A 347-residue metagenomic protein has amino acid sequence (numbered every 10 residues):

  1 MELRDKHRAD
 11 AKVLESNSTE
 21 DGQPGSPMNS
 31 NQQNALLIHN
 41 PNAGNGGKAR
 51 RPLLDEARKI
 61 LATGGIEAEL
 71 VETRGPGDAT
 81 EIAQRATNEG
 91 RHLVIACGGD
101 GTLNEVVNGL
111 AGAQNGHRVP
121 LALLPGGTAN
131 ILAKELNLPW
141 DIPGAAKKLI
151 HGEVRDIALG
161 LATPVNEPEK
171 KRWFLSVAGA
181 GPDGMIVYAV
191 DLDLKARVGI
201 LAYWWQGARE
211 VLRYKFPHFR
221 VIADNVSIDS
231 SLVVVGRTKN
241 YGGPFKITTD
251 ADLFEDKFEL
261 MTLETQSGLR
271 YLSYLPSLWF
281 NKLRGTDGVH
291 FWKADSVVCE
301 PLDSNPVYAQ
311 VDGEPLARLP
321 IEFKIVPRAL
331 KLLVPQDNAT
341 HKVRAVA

Functional and structural regions predicted by a protein language model:
E2-V94, N104, A339, V346-A347: ATP/NTP phosphate-donor binding region
P41, C97-G99, L124-G126, R237: Glycine-rich beta-strand-to-loop/alpha-helix junction loops that act as flexible
N42, D55, A62-G64, T73 (+1 more regions): Catalytic core of DAGKc-family lipid kinases
A79, G101-V106, I131-L132: Short glycine/serine/threonine-rich phosphate/pyrophosphate-binding segments that cradle anionic phosphate groups
G179, D183, V234-I247, P315: Glycine-rich phosphate/pyrophosphate-binding beta-alpha loops
D183-I186, I228-D229, Y241-P244, G268-L272: Short acidic/glycine-rich loop or secondary-structure boundary segments that cap or lie
K215-P217, D229-S231, F254-E259, K293-D295: A generic structural signal for short beta-strands and their flanking turns/coil linkers
I247, D252, T262-A347: ATP/nucleoside-binding phosphotransfer catalytic cores, i.e., glycine-rich phosphate-binding loops
